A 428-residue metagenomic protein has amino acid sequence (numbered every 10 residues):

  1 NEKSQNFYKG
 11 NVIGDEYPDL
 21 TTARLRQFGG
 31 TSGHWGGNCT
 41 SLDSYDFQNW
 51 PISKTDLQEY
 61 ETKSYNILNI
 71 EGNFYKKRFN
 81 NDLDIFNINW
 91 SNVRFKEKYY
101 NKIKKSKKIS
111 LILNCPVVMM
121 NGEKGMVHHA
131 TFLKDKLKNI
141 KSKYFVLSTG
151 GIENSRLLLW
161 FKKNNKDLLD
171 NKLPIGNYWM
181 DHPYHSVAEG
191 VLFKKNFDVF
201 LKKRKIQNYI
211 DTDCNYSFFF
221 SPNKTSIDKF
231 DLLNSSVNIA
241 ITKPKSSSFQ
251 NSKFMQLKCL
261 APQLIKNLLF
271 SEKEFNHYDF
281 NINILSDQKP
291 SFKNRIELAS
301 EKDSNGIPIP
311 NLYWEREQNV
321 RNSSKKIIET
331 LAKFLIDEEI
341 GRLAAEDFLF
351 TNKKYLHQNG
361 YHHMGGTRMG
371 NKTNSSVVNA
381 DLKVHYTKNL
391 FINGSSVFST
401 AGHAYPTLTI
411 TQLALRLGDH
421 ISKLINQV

Functional and structural regions predicted by a protein language model:
N1, M120, A130-R204, G394 (+2 more regions): Glycine-rich loop(s) and the adjacent beta-strand/alpha-helix scaffold that form part
E2-Y75, F292, I296, S304: Redox-cofactor-proximal catalytic regions of oxidoreductases
G10-V12, E16, T21, K172-Y178 (+5 more regions): FAD cofactor-binding and catalytic pocket of flavoenzymes
Y17, D46, I52-V127, T131 (+1 more regions): Conserved redox-cofactor binding core of oxidoreductases
I52-K63, N322, K326, T330 (+1 more regions): A non-catalytic, amphipathic alpha-helix used as a structural packing/dimerization or gating element in enzyme scaffolds
S110-E123, H277-Q288, P310-A401, T407: A glycine-rich dinucleotide-binding beta-alpha-beta segment and adjacent secondary-structure elements that constitute
K138, L168, V320, H403-I410: Alpha-helix N-cap/helix-initiation motif
T400-I421: A conserved FAD-binding loop/helix module that cradles the flavin
